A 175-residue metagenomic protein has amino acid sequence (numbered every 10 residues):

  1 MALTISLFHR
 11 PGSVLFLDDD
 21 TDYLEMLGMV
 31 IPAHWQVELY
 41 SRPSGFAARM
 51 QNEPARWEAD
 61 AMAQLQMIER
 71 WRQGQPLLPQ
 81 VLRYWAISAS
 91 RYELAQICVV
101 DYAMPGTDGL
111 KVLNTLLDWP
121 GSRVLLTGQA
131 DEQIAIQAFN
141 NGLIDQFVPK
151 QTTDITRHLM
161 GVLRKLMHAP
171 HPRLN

Functional and structural regions predicted by a protein language model:
L7-H9, R91-Y92: Short, flexible hinge/linker loops that cap or flank conserved catalytic cores
H9-D22, M26-R56, C98: Conserved acidic segment of CheY-like receiver
D19, L126-A130, T152: Conserved active-site segment of CheY-like receiver
P43, A47-N114: Conserved phosphotransfer microenvironments
L94-Q96, D118-R123: His-Asp phosphorelay/catalytic-motif detector in bacterial-type signaling
C98, R123, Q146-V148: Two-component signal transduction core modules
K111, Q129-P149: Alpha4 helix (beta4-alpha4-beta5 surface) of REC/receiver domains from two-component response regulators
T156-G161, H168-N175: CheY-like receiver
